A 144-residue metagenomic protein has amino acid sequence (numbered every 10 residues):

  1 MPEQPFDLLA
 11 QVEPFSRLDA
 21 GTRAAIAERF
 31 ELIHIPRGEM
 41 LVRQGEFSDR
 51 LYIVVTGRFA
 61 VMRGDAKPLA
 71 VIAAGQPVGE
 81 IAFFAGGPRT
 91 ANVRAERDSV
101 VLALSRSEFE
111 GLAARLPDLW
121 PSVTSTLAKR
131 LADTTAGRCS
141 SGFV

Functional and structural regions predicted by a protein language model:
M1-V144: Cytosolic regulatory regions built on CNB/CRP/Popeye-like sensor folds
